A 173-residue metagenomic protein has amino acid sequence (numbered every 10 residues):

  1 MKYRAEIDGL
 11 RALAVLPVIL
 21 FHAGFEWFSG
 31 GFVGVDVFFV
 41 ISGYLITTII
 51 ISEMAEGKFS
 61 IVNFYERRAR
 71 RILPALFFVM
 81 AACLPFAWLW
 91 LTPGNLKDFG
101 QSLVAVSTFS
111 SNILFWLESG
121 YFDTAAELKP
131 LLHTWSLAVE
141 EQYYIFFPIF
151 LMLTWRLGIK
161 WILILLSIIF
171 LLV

Functional and structural regions predicted by a protein language model:
M1-V173: Membrane-interface helix/loop caps of multi-pass membrane proteins
